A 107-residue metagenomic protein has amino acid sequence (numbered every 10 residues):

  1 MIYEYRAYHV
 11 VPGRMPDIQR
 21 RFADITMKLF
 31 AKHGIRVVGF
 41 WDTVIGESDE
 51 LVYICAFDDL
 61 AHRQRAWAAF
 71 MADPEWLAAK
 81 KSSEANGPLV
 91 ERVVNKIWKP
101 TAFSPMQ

Functional and structural regions predicted by a protein language model:
I2-R6, I18, F30, L51-C55 (+1 more regions): Short, structured motif recognition centered on aromatic/hydrophobic residues
H9: Extracellular and analogous surface-interaction loops
P12, A56-A61: Helix N-cap motif at beta-to-alpha junctions
R14-F40, M71: Short amphipathic alpha-helical segments
D17, A61-H62: An acidic, carboxylate-rich microenvironment
R36-D49, D58, L77-Q107: Glycine-rich beta-strand-turn "strand-cap" elements at beta-sheet edges
Q64-W67: Short, solvent-exposed loop/turn and secondary-structure capping segments
